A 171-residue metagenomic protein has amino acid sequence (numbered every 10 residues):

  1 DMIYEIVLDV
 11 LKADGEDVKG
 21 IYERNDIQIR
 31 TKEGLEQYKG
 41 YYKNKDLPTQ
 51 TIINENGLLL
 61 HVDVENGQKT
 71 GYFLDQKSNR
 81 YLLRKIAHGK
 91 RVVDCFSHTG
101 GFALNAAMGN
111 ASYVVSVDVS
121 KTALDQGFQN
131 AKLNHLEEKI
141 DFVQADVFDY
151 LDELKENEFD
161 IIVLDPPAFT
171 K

Functional and structural regions predicted by a protein language model:
I3-Y72, Y81: Non-catalytic substrate-recognition/targeting regions of SAM-dependent transferases
K45-K171: Rossmann-like S-adenosyl-L-methionine
